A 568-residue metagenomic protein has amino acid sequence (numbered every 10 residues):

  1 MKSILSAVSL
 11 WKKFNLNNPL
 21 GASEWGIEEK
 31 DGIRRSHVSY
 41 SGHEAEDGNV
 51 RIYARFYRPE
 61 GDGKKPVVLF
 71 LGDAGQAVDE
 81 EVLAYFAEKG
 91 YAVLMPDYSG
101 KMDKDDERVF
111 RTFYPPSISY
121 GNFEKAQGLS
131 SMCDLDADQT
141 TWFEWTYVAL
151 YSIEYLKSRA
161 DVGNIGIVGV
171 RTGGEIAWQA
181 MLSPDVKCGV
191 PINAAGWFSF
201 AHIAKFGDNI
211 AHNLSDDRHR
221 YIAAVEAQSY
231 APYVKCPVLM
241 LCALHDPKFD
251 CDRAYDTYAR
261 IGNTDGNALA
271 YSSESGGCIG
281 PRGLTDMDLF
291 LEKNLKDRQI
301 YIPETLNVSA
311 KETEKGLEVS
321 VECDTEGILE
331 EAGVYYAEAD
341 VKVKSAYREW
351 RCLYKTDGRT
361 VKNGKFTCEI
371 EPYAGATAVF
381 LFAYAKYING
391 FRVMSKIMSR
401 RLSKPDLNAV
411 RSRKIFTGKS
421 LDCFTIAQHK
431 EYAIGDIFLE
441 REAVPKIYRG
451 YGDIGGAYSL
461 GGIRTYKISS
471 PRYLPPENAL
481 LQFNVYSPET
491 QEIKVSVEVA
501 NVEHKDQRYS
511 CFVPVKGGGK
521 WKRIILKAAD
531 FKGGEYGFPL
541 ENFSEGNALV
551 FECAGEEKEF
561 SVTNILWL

Functional and structural regions predicted by a protein language model:
F14-D62: N-terminal cap/lid segment of alpha/beta-hydrolase-fold proteins
Y53-F56, K64-D73, V93: Short beta-strand element of the alpha/beta-hydrolase
V78, A84-E88, A92-T146, G196 (+1 more regions): Cap/lid segment of the alpha/beta-hydrolase catalytic domain
Y151-L214: Primarily recognizes the serine-hydrolase "nucleophile elbow" in alpha/beta-hydrolase and SGNH/GDSL folds
V234, M240-C242: Short beta-strand/loop motif that positions the catalytic acidic residue of the alpha/beta-hydrolase fold
E292-Y336, Y354-K365, E369, R413-F416: Surface beta-strand/loop "capping" patches
A433-Y466: Short carbohydrate-recognition loop motifs
G456-G537, A554-S561, L566-W567: Extracellular ligand-binding interfaces
